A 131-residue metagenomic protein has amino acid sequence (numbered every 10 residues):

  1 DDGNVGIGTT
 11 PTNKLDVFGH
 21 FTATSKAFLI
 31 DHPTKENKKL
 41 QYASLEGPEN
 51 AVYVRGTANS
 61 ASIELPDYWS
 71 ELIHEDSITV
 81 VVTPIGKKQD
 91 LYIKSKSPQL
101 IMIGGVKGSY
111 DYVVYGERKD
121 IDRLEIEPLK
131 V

Functional and structural regions predicted by a protein language model:
G3, D16-V131: Extracellular receptor-binding modules and their adjoining Ser/Thr/Gly/Asp/Asn-rich linkers
V5-P11: Conserved GTPase G-domain signal focused on the G5
